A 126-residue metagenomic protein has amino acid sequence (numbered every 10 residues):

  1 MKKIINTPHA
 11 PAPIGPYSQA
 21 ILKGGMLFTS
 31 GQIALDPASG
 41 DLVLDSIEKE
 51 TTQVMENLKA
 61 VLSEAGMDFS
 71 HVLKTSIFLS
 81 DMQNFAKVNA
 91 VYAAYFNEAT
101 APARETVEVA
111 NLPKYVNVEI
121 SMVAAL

Functional and structural regions predicted by a protein language model:
K2-L126: Short, polar/acidic, helix-capping and beta-turn segments at strand->helix junctions that line the mouths
